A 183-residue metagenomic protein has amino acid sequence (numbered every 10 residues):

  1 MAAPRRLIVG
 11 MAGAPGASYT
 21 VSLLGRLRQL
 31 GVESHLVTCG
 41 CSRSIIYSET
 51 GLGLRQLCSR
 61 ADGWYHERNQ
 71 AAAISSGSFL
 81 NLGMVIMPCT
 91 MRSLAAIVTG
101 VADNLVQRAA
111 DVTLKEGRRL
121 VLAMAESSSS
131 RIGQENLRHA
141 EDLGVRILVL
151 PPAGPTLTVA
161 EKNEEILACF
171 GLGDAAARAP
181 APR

Functional and structural regions predicted by a protein language model:
M1-V121, A125-R183: A cross-family phosphate/adenosyl-ligand binding-site feature
